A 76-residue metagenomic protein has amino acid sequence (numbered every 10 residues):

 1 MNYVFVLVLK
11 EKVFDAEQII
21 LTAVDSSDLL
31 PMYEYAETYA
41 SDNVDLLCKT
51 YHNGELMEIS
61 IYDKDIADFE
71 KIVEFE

Functional and structural regions predicted by a protein language model:
M1-E17: Short aromatic-glycine-(Arg/Gly/Cys) micro-motifs in beta-strand/loop hairpins
F5-L7, I19-L21, M32, A36 (+2 more regions): Hydrophobic beta-strand residues in large extracellular and virion-surface proteins
V8, L29-L30, I72: Intrinsically disordered, low-complexity serine/threonine-rich segments
K10-K12, S26, N53, K64: Generic structural motif
D15-D28: A short, exposed loop/beta-hairpin motif centered on an aromatic-Gly-Thr core
L29-M32, I66: Short amphipathic alpha-helical segments that mediate assembly, nucleic-acid/protein binding, or membrane association
T38-E76: Short, mixed-charge low-complexity intrinsically disordered segments
